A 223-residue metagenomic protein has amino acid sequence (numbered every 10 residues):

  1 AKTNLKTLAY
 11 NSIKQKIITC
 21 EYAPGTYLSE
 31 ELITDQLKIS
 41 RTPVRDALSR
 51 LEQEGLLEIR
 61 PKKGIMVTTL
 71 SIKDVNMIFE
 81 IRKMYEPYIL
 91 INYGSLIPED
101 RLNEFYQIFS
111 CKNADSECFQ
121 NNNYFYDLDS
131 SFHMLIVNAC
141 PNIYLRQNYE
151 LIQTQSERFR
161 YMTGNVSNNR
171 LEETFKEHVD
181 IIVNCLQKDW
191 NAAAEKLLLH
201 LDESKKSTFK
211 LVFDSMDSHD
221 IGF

Functional and structural regions predicted by a protein language model:
A1-L96, K210-F223: Short linear motifs at protein or domain termini
N4, N169-E172: Short helix-capping and inter-helix turn/linker motifs at the boundaries of alpha-helical repeat units
L90, S95-T163, F175-L186, W190-E203: Conserved amphipathic alpha-helical segments that form helical-bundle/coiled-coil interaction surfaces
V166: Peptidyl-prolyl cis-trans isomerase
N191-F223: C-terminal effector-binding regulatory domain of bacterial HTH transcription factors
